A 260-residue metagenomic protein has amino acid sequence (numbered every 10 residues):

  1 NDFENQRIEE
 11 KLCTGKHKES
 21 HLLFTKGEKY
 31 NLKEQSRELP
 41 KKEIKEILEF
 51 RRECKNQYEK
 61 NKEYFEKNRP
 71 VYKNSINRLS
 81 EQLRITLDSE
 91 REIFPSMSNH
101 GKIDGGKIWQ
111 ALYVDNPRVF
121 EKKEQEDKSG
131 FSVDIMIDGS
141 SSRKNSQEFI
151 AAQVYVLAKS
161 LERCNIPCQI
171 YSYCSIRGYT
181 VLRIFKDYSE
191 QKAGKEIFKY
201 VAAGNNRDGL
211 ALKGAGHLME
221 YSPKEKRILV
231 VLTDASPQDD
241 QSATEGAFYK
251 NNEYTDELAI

Functional and structural regions predicted by a protein language model:
N1-G130: Acidic/polar low-complexity segments with low predicted structural confidence
Q125-F185: Von Willebrand factor
S132-D134, K226-V230: Structural motif
S146-I150, G204-L212, T255: Phosphate/oxyanion-binding active-site loops and adjacent basic polyanion-contact surfaces
I150-A152, I184-S189, A243-K250: Short secondary-structure boundary/capping segments
Y155, K159, G209-K213, H217 (+2 more regions): Feature representing long, continuous alpha-helical segments
V181-R227: Von Willebrand factor
S236-I260: VWA/integrin I-like adhesion module and closely mimicked acidic/polar interface patches used
